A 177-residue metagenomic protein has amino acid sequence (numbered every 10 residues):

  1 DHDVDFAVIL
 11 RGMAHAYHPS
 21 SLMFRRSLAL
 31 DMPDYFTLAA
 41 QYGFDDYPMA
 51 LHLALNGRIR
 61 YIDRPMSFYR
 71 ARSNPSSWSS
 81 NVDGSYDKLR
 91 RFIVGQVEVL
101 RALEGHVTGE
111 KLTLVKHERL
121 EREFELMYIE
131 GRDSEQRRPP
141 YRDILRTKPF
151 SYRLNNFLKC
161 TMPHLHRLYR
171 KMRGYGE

Functional and structural regions predicted by a protein language model:
D1-D83: Conserved nucleotide-sugar donor-binding catalytic segment
D5-V8, K111, P140, R153: Exposed alpha-helical structural elements
M13-A14, G57, V107, G131 (+1 more regions): A general structural signal marking secondary-structure boundaries and capping sites
Y35, I59, G109, F150-S151: A general structural signal for well-ordered secondary-structure junctions
Y42, P65-S73, S79-E110, Q136-L145: Catalytic core of nucleotide-sugar-dependent glycosyltransferases
K116-R122: Generic helix N-cap/helix-start motif at coil->alpha-helix transitions
F124-E177: Membrane-interface aromatic/basic loop that binds lipid-linked glycans or pyrophosphate carriers, typified by
